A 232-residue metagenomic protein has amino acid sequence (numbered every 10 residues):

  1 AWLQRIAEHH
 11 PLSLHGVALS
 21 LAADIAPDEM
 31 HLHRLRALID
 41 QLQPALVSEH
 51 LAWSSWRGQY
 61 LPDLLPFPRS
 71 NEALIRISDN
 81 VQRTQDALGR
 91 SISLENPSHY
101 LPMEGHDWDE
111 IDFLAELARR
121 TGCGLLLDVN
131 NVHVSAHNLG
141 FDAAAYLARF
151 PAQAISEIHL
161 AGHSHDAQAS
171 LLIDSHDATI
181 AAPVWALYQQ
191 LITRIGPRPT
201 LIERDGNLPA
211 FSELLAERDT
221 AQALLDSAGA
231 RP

Functional and structural regions predicted by a protein language model:
A1, S20-M30, Y100-D107, H133-G140 (+2 more regions): Acidic-and-aromatic substrate-binding clefts and catalytic sites of carbohydrate-active enzymes
A1-L14, M30-A45, T84-A87, E116-R120 (+2 more regions): Acidic (Asp/Glu)-rich catalytic clusters
H10, A18-S20, L51-S55, S98-Y100 (+3 more regions): Active-site-proximal loop/turn and secondary-structure-junction residues that shape catalytic pockets, frequently
A26, L64-P68, L74, S135-I195: Gly/Pro-rich active-site loop or hairpin
D28-G124: Active-site acidic/histidine proton-transfer and metal-coordination neighborhood in alpha/beta enzyme cores
Q85-S170: Acidic/histidine-rich catalytic cores of soluble enzymes
P199-D205: Conserved active-site loop/cleft motifs that coordinate metal ions or position small ligands
F211-R231: C-terminal helical cap(s) of enzyme catalytic domains, especially alpha/beta-barrels
